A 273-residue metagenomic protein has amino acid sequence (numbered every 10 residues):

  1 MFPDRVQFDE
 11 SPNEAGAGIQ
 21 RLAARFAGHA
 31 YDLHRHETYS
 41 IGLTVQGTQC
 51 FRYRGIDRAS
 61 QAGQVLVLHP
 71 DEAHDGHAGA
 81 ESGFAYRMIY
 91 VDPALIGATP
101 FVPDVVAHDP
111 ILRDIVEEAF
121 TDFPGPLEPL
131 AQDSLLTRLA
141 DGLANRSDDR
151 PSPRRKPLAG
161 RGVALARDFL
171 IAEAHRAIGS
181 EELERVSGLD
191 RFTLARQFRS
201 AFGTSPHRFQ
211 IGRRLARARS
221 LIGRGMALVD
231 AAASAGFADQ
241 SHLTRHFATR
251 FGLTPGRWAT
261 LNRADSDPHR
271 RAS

Functional and structural regions predicted by a protein language model:
F2-V102: N-terminal regulatory/effector-sensing and dimerization cores that precede helix-turn-helix DNA-binding domains
T44, L170-A174, L221-I222: Short helix-to-turn junction characteristic of helix-turn-helix DNA-binding domains, especially the helix
P100-R113, F120-S187, S200-G212: Short, Lys/Arg-enriched, Trp-marked, Pro/Gly-tolerant hinge/linker segments that flank
G125, R176, R224-M226, G236: Flexible coil/turn residues that form the inter-helical turn or adjacent wing/linker of helix-turn-helix
I171, A177-R213, A232-L261: Basic/polar phosphate-binding segments, predominantly the helix-turn-helix DNA-binding elements of transcriptional
Q210-S220, R257-S273: Short, basic, alpha-helical segments at the C-terminal edge of helix-turn-helix-like DNA-binding modules
A218, L228-A232: Hydrophobic positions on the alpha-helical face of helix-turn-helix-like DNA-binding modules
